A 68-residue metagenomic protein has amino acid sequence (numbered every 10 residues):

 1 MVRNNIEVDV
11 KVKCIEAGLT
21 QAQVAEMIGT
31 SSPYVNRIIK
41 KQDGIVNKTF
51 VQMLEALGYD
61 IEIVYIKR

Functional and structural regions predicted by a protein language model:
M1-A17: A short, Lys/Arg-rich alpha-helix, primarily the initiator
V10, Q21, S32, N47-F50: Helix-turn-helix DNA-binding elements, focusing on the entry/boundary residues of the two helices that contact DNA
E16, M27, A56: Residues within the alpha-helical elements of helix-turn-helix
Q23-A25: Short alpha-helical "recognition helix" segments of helix-turn-helix
G29-G44: Recognition helix of helix-turn-helix/homeodomain-like DNA-binding domains that insert into the DNA major groove
K48-I63: DNA major-groove recognition helix of helix-turn-helix/homeodomain DNA-binding modules
Y65-R68: Short amphipathic recognition helices of helix-turn-helix/homeodomain-type DNA-binding modules
